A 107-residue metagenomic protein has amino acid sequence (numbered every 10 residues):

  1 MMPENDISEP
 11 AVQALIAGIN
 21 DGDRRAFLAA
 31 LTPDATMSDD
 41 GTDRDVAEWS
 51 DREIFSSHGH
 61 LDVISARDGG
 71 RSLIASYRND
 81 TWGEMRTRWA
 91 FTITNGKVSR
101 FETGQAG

Functional and structural regions predicted by a protein language model:
M1-D21, A29, P33: Short, low-complexity N-terminal intrinsically disordered segments enriched in polar/charged residues
L15, A26-L28, A35, V46 (+2 more regions): Hydrophobic pocket/interface hotspot
D21-R24, D40: Alpha-helix boundary/capping and short turn/kink residues
L31-R44, R52: A short gly/proline-enriched turn/hairpin at secondary-structure junctions
T36, S72, S99-R100: General beta-strand recognition
V46-T94, T103: Surface-exposed, charged secondary-structure patches
F101-G107: Short, solvent-exposed aromatic-acidic interface loops
